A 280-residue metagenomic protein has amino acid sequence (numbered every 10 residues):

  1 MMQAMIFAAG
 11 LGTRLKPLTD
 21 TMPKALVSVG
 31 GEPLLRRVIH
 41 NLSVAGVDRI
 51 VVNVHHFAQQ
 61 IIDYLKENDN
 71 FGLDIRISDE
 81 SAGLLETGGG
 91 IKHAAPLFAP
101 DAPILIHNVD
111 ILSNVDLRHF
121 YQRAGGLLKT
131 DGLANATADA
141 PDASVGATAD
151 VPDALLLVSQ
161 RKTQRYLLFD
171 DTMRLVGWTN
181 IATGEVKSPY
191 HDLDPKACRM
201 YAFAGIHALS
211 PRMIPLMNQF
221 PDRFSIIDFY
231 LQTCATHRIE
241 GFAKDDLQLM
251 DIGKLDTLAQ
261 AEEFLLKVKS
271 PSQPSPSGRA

Functional and structural regions predicted by a protein language model:
M1-V29, S43-A45, A243: Glycine-rich N-terminal loop/short-helix segment of MobA-like nucleotidyltransferase
M2-I6, E32-N108, H119, D131-A138 (+4 more regions): Conserved N-terminal catalytic core of the sugar/cofactor nucleotidyltransferase
G12, K16, V27, K92 (+3 more regions): Nucleotide phosphate-binding site architecture
L26, L167-F169, Y230, G241: A structural signal for short hydrophobic beta-strand segments in well-ordered beta-sheet cores
S78-E80, L157, F242-K244: Conserved beta-strand termini and adjacent loop/short-helix elements that scaffold enzyme active sites in alpha/beta
A102-H107, L112-S113, L117-G132, G146-A149 (+2 more regions): Catalytic-core segments of class I nucleotidyltransferases/pyrophosphorylases that form NMP-activated intermediates
L155-F169: Short beta-strand-to-loop element that shapes/binds the nucleotide-sugar donor at the catalytic cleft/hinge
S277-R279: Glycine-biased, low-complexity coil/linker segments
